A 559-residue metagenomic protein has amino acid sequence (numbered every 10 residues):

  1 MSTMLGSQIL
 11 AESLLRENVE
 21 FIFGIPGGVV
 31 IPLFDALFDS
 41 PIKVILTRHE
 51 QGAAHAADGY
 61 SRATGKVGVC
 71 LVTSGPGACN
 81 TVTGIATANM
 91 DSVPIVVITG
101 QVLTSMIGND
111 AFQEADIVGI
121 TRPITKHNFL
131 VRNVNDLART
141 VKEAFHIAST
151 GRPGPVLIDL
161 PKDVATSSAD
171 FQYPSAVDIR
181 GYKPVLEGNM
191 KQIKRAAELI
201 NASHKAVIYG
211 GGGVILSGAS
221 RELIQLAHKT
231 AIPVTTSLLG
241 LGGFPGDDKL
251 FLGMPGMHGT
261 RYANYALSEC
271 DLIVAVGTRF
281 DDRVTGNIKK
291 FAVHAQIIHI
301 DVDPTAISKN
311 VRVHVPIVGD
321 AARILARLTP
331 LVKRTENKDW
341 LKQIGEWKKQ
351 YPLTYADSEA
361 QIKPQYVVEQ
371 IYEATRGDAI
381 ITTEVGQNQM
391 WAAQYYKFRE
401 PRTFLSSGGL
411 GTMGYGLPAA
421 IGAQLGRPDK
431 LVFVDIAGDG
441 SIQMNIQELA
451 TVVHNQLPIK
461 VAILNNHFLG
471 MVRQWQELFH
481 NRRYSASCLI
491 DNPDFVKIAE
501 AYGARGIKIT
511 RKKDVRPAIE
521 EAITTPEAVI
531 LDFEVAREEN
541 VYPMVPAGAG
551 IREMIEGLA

Functional and structural regions predicted by a protein language model:
M1-K333, Q370, A374-G377, P458-I463 (+2 more regions): N-terminal alpha/beta PP-like core and its mobile active-site loop of ThDP/TPP-dependent enzymes
L10-A11, L15, I25, L33-F34 (+1 more regions): Active-site diphosphate/adenylate-binding microenvironment
I25-G27, I45-H55, C70-G77, R132-V134 (+7 more regions): Active-site nucleophile and cofactor-binding loops and adjacent substrate-binding regions of central metabolic enzymes
I45, G181-V185, S407-L410, N481-I490 (+1 more regions): A short acidic, glycine-rich active-site loop that binds or catalyzes chemistry on phosphate/adenosine moieties
Q113, H454-P546: Thiamine diphosphate
N135, H294-V385, K512-K513, E521 (+1 more regions): Phosphate/pyrophosphate-binding active-site segments
D281-R283, M390, E538-N540: Short glycine-rich, flexible loops that bind phosphorylated cofactors or substrates
Y415, A419-K460, L464: Catalytic phosphate/nucleotide-handling subdomain of diverse soluble enzymes
